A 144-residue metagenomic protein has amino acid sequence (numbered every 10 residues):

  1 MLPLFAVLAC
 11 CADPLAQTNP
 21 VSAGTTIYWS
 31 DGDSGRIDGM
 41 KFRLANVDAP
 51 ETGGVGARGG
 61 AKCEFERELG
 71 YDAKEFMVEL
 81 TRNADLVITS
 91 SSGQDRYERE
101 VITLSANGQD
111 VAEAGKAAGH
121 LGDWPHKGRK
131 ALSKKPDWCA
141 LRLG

Functional and structural regions predicted by a protein language model:
M1-A9: Bacterial N-terminal signal peptides
C10-G144: Small beta-barrel nucleic-acid-binding modules, primarily SNase/OB-fold domains and secondarily Tudor-like barrels
